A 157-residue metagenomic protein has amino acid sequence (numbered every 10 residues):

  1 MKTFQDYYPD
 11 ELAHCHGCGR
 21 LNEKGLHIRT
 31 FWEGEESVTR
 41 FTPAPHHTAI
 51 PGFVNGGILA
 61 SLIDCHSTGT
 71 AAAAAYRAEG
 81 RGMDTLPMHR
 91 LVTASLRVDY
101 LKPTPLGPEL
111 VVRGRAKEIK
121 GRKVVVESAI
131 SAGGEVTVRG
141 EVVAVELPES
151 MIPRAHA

Functional and structural regions predicted by a protein language model:
M1-D10, K102-A157: HotDog/MaoC-like acyl-thioester-processing domains
M1-I50: Non-catalytic linker/capping segments at the edges of enzyme domains
E11, L26, E35-S37, G56 (+4 more regions): A generic structural signal for short beta-strands and their flanking turns/coil linkers
V38-A74: A conserved, well-ordered hydrophobic junction motif at loop->secondary-structure transitions
F41-P43, Y100, E146: Hydrophobic residues in beta-strands and at strand termini
T70-V111: Hydrophobic beta-strand-centered segment that forms part of the acyl-chain substrate-binding groove
